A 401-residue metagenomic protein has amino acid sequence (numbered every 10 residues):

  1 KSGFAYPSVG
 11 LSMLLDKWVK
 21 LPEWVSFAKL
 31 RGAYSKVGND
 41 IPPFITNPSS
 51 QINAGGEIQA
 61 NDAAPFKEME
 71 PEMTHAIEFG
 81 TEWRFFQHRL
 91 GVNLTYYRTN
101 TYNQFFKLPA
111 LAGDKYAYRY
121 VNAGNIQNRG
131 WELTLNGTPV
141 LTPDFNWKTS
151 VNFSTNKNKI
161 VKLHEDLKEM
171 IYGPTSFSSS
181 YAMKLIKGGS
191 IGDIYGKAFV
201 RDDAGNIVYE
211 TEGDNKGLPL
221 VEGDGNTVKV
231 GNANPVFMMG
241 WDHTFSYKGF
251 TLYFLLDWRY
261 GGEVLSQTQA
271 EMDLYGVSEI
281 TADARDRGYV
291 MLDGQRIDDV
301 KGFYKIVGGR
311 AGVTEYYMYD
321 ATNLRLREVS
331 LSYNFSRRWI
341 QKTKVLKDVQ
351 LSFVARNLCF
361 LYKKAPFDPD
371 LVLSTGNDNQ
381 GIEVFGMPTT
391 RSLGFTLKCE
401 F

Functional and structural regions predicted by a protein language model:
K1, L15, Y34-G38, Y96-Y102 (+8 more regions): Transmembrane beta-strands of outer-membrane beta-barrel pores
V9-S12, E132-L135, S150-N152, T389-F401: Outer-membrane beta-barrel "beta-signal"
D16-A28, F86-R89, V140-W147, I160-D166 (+2 more regions): Short loop/turn motifs that connect adjacent beta-strands in outer-membrane beta-barrel proteins
V19-T74, G91-I126, H164: Solvent-exposed loop/turn elements at secondary-structure boundaries
T46-N93, R119-T142, S190, N232-M238 (+1 more regions): Outer-membrane beta-barrel signature, preferentially recognizing the C-terminal barrel domain of Gram-negative
I58, A123-N128, G173-N206, R287-Y289 (+3 more regions): C-terminal beta-signal and terminal closure region of outer-membrane beta-barrel proteins
V121, Q127, W131, T138-A233 (+2 more regions): Conserved small-residue
R259-Q350, V354-R356: Extracytoplasmic gating/loop element in the C-terminal half of outer-membrane beta-barrel translocons and assembly
